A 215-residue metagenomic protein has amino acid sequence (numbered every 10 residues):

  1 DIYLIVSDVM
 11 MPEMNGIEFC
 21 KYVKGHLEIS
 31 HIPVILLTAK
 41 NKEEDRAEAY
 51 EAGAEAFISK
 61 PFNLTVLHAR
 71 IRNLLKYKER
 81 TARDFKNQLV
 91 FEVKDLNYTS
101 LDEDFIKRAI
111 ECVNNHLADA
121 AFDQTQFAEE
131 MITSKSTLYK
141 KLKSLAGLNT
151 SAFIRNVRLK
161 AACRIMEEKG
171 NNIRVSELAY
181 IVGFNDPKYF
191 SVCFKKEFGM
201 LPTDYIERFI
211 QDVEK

Functional and structural regions predicted by a protein language model:
D1-V6: Active-site beta3 strand of CheY-like receiver
M11: Receiver (REC) domain active-site loop signature in two-component systems and cognate sites in sensor histidine kinases
F62-I71, R83: C-terminal output helix
R72-N87: The C-terminal output helix
D123, K169-I206: Sequence-specific DNA-binding recognition helix
